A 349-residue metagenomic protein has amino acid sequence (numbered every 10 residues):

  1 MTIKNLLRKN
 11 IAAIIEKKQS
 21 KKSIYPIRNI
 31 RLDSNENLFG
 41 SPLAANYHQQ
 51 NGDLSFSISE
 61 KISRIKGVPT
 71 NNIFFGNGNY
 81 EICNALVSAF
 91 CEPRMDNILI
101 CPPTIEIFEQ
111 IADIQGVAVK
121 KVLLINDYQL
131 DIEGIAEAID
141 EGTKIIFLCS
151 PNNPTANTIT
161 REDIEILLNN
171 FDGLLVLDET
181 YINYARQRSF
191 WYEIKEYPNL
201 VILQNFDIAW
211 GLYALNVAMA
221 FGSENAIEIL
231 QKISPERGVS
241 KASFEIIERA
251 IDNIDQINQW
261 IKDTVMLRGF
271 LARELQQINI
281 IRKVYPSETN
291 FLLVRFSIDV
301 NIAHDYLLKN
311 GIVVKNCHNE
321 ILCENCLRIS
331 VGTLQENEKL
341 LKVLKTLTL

Functional and structural regions predicted by a protein language model:
M1-R64: N-terminal "arm"/small-domain region of PLP-dependent enzymes with the aminotransferase-like
L7, A89-L148: PLP-dependent aminotransferase-like
F56-N97, Q115: Phosphate-binding glycine-rich loop
D113, I132-E141, P154-L175, E179-L212: Active-site pre-lysine segment of PLP-dependent enzymes
E162, K309-N310, E320-L349: PLP-dependent enzyme catalytic core of the Aspartate aminotransferase-like
N199-Q277, V284: PLP-dependent aminotransferase class I/II
V265, I278-N310: Conserved PLP-binding catalytic core of the aspartate aminotransferase-like
